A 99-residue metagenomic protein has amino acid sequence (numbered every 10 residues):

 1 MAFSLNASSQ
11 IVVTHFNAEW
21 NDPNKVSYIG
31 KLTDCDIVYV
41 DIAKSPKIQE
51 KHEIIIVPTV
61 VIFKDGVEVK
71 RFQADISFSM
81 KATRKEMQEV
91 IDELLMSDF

Functional and structural regions predicted by a protein language model:
M1-F3: N-terminal secretory/membrane targeting signals
L5-V38: Local sequence-structure signature of Cys/Sec-based thiol-disulfide redox active-site neighborhoods
P23-K25, I48, F72: Extracytoplasmic/secreted cell-surface and envelope-processing proteins
S27-G30, E53-I54, D75-I76: Short, glycine/charged-enriched secondary-structure capping and boundary segments
V40-D41, H52, S79-T83: Extracytoplasmic/periplasmic, Sec-exported soluble proteins
I42-K47: N-terminal post-signal-peptidase region of extra-cytosolic proteins
H52-I62: Structural micro-motif
I62-F99: Non-catalytic, surface beta->alpha helical segment in thiol-disulfide oxidoreductase systems
